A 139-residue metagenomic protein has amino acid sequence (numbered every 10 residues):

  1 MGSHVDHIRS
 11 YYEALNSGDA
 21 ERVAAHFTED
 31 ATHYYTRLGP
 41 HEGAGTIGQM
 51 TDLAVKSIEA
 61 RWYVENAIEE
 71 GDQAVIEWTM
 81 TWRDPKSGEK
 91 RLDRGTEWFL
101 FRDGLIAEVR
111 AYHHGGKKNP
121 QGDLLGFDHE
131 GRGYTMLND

Functional and structural regions predicted by a protein language model:
M1-E29, R132-D139: Short, low-complexity N-terminal intrinsically disordered segments enriched in polar/charged residues
S3, Q49-D139: A beta-strand edge to alpha-helix "cap/lid" segment located at domain peripheries
H4-H7, H26, H33, H41 (+2 more regions): Histidine (H) residue identity feature
I8-Y11, V23-A24, A31, G43 (+4 more regions): Hydrophobic pocket/interface hotspot
A20-D72: A solvent-exposed, acidic/Ser-Thr-rich amphipathic alpha-helical stretch
